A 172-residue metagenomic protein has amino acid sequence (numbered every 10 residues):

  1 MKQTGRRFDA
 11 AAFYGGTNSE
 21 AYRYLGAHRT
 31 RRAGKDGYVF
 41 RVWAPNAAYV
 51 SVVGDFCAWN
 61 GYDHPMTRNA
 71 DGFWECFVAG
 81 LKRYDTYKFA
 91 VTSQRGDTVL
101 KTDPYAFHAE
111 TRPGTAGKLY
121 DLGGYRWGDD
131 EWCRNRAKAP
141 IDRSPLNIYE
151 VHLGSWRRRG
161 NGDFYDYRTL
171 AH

Functional and structural regions predicted by a protein language model:
M1-K35, V39, R68-E150, S155-G162 (+1 more regions): The feature marks proteins involved in alpha-glucan
W43-V50: Short proline/glycine-enriched turn/loop motifs at strand-loop junctions of beta-rich domains
A44, F56, H152: A broadly conserved detector of short glycine/acidic/proline-rich loop/turn motifs that flank catalytic sites and bind
N46, N60, R83-D85: Short loop/turn segments at connectors of secondary-structure elements within structured domains
V50-V52, Y87: Short beta-strand elements bearing conserved aromatic residues within extracellular beta-rich modules
D55-N60, Q94: Change "in extracellular beta-sheet-rich domains … of secreted and cell-surface proteins" to "in beta-sheet-rich domains
G61-N69: Solvent-exposed serine/threonine-rich low-complexity stretches and specific carbohydrate-binding patches
H172: Glycan-recognition and catalytic cores of secretory/periplasmic carbohydrate-active enzymes
